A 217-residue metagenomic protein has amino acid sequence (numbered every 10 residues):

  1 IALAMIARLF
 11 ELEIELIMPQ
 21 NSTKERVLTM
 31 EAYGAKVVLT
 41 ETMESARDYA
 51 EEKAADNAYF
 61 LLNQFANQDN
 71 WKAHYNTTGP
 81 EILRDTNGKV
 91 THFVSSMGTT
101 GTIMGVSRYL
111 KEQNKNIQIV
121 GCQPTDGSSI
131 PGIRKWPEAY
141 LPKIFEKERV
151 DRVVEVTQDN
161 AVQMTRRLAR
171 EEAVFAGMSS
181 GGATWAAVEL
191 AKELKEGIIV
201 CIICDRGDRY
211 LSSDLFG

Functional and structural regions predicted by a protein language model:
I1-F10, T23-V27, S96-V106, S179-A187 (+1 more regions): Short glycine/serine/threonine-rich phosphate/pyrophosphate-binding segments that cradle anionic phosphate groups
I6, T29, Y109, L168 (+1 more regions): Hydrophobic/aromatic ligand-binding patch that stacks against planar heteroaromatic rings of cofactors or nucleotides
I6-E15, N21, R108-Q118, F216-G217: A glycine- and small-aliphatic-rich helix-loop capping segment at beta-alpha/alpha-beta transitions that lines
L12, A35, Y59, K115-I117 (+1 more regions): Short glycine/serine/threonine/alanine-rich loop segments
E15-H92, C122-A169: Small/polar-residue-rich loop-to-helix segments that shape phosphate-bearing ligand pockets
A73, T77-I117, K192: Glycine-rich ThDP/TPP pyrophosphate-binding loop and its adjacent helix/strand module within ThDP-dependent enzymes
H92-G98, T102, E148-R149, Q158-A191: Glycine-rich phosphate/diphosphate-binding loops and the adjacent beta-loop-alpha structural elements that coordinate
V188-G217: Phosphate-binding loop/pocket of nucleotide- and phosphate-handling active sites
